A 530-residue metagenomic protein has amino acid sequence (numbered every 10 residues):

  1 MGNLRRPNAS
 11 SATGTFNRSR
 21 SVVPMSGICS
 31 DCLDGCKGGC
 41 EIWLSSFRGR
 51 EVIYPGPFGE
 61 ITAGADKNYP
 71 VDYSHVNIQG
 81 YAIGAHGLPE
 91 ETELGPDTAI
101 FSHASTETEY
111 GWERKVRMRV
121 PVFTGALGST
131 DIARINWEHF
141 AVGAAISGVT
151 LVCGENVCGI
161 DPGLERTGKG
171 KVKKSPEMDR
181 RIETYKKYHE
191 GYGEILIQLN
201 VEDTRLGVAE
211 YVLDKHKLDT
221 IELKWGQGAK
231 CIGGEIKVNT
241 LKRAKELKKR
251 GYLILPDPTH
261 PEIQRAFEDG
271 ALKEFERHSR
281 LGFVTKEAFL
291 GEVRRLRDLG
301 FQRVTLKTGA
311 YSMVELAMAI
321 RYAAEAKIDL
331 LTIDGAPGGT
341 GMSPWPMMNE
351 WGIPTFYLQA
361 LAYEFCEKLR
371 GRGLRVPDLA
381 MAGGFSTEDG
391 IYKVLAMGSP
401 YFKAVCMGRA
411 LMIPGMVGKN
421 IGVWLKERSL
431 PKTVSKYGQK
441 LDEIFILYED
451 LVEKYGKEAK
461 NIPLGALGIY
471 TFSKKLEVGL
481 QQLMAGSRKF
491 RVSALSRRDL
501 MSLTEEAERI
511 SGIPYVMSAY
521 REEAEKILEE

Functional and structural regions predicted by a protein language model:
M1-R119, I132-A145, T150, P162-G163 (+6 more regions): Conserved, well-structured core domains of diverse proteins
R20-E51, R372, V417-G418, V423 (+3 more regions): Cysteine-cluster motifs in flexible loop/terminal segments that predominantly coordinate metals
T124, A144, L331, V394 (+1 more regions): Conserved, mostly hydrophobic/aromatic
A126, D131-A323: Active-site-facing alpha/beta catalytic cores
G154, R303-K307, R372-L374, S487-L495: Flexible, glycine/charged-enriched surface loops at secondary-structure junctions
G228, A288, E292, F301 (+3 more regions): Ligand-binding clefts of soluble mixed alpha/beta catalytic domains
E268-V452: Glycine-rich phosphate/ribose-binding loops and adjacent secondary-structure elements that form binding surfaces
G479-A507: Amphipathic alpha-helical packing elements
